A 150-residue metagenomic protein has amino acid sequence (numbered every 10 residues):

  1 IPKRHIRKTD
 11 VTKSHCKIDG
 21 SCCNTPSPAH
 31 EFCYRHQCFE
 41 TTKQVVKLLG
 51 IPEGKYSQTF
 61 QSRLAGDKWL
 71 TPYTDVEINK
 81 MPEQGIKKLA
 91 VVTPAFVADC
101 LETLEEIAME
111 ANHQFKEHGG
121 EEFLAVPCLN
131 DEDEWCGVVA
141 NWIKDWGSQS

Functional and structural regions predicted by a protein language model:
I1-S150: Extended amphipathic ligand-handling, pore-lining, and cofactor/metal-binding catalytic surfaces
